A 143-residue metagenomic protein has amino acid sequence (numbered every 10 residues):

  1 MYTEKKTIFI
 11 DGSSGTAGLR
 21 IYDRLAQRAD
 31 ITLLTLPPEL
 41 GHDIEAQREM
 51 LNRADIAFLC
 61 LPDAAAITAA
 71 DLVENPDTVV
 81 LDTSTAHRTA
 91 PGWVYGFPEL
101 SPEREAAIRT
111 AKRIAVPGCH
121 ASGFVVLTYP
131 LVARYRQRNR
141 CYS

Functional and structural regions predicted by a protein language model:
M1-S143: N-terminal Rossmann-like NAD(P) cofactor-binding subdomain of oxidoreductases, focused on the glycine-rich
